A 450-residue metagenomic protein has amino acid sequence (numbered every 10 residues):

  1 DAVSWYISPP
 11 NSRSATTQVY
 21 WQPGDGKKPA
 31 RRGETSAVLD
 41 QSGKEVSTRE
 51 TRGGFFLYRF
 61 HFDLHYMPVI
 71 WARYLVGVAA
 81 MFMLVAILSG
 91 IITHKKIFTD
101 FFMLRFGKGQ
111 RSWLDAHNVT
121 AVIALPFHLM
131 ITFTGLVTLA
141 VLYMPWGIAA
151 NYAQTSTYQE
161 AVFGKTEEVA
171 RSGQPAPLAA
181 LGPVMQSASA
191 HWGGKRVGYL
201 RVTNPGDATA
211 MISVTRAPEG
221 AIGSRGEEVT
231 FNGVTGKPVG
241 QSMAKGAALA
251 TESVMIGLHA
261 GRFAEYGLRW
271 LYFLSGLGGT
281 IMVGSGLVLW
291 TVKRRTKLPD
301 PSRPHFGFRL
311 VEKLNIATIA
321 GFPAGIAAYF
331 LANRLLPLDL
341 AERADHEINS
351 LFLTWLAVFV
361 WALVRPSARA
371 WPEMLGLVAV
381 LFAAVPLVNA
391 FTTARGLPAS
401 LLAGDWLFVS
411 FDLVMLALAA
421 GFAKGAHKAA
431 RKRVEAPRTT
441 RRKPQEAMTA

Functional and structural regions predicted by a protein language model:
D1-P29, P145-G223: Non-transmembrane, extracytosolic/lumenal segments of membrane-associated proteins
P23-F62, E219-I256, I281-V288: Extended, hydrophilic extramembrane loops/domains of integral membrane proteins
G53-F56, S89-S112, V234-H259, R295: Hydrophobic transmembrane alpha-helix segments characteristic of membrane transport and insertion machinery
I70-T155: Internal alpha-helical transmembrane segments
I87-D100, G278-L298: Membrane-water interface of transmembrane alpha-helices
F127, T132-Q174, R303-R433: Alpha-helical transmembrane segments forming the membrane-embedded cores of inner-membrane proteins across
P177-L274, G279-I281: Long, internal scaffold/assembly segments composed of regular secondary structure
A429-A450: Short, highly charged, low-complexity non-transmembrane loops/tails of multi-pass membrane proteins
